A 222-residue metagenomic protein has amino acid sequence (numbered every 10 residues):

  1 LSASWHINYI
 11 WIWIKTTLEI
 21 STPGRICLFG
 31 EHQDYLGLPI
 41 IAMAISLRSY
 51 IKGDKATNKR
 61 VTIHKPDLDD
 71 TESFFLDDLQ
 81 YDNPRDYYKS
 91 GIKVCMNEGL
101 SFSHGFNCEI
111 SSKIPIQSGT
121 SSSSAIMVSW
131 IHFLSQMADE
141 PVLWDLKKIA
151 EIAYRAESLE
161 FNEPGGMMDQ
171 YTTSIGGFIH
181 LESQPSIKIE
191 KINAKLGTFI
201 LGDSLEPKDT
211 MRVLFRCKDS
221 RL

Functional and structural regions predicted by a protein language model:
L1-W13: N-terminal amphipathic/basic-hydrophobic helices that include classical n-h-c signal peptides and signal-anchor
I10-S124, V128-L146, T173-F178: ATP-binding N-lobe of GHMP and related small-molecule kinases
L36-G37, Q136-L222: ATP-dependent small-molecule kinase catalytic core of the GHMP/sugar-kinase superfamily and closely related
